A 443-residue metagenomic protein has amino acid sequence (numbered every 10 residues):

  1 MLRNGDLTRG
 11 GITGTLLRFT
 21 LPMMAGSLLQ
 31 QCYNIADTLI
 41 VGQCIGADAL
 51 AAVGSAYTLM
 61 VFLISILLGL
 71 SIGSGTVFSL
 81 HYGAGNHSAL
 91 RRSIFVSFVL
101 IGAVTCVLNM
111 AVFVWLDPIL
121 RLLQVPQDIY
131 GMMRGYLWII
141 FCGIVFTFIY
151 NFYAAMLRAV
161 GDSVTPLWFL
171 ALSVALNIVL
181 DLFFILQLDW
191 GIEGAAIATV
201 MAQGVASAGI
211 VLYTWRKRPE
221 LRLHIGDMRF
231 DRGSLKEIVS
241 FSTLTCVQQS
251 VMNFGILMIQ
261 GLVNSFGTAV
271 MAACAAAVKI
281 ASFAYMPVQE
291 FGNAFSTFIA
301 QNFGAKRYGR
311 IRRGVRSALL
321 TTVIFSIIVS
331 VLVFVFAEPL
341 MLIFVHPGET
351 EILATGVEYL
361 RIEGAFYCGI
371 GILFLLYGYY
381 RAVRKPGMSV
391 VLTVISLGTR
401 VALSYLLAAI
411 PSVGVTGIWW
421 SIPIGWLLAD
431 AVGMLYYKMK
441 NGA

Functional and structural regions predicted by a protein language model:
M1-T20, F78-G143, Q187-T243, I299-F366 (+1 more regions): Short alpha-helical transmembrane segments in multi-pass integral membrane proteins
R9, T13-C32, A36, L59 (+8 more regions): Residue-level signal for short hydrophobic patches within transmembrane helices of multi-pass membrane transporters
R18-D37, I139, Y150, S173 (+4 more regions): Transmembrane helical elements of multi-pass membrane transporters/channels
M24, L28, C32, A36 (+21 more regions): Generic alpha-helical transmembrane segments of integral inner-membrane proteins, especially permease/transport modules
L28, C32-L50, L120-Q127, F183-W190 (+6 more regions): Helix-terminus/linker motif at the lipid-water interface of multi-pass membrane proteins
A47-T58, L137, A196, T268-F283 (+2 more regions): Small-residue hotspots at the loop-to-helix junctions and early N-terminal turns of transmembrane alpha-helices
L50-M110, T147-P166, A273-A337, I370-L392: Small-residue-rich hydrophobic transmembrane alpha-helices
S71, I139-R158, P166-V174, A195-I210 (+4 more regions): Short runs within selected transmembrane alpha-helices of multi-pass transporters and secretion channels
